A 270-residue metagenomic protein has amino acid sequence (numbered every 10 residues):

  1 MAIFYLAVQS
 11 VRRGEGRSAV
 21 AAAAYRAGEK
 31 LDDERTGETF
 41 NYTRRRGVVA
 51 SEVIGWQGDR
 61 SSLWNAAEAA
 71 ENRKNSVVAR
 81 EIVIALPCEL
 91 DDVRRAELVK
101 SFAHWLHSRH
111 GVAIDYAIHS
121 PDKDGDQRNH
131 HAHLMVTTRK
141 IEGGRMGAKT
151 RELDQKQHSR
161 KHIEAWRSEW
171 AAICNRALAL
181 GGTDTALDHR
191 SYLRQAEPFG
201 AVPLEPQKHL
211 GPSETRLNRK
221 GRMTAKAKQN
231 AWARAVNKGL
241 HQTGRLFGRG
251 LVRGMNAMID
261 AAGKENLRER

Functional and structural regions predicted by a protein language model:
M1-R270: N-terminal nicking endonuclease/strand-transfer module with a His-rich metal-binding environment and a catalytic Tyr
